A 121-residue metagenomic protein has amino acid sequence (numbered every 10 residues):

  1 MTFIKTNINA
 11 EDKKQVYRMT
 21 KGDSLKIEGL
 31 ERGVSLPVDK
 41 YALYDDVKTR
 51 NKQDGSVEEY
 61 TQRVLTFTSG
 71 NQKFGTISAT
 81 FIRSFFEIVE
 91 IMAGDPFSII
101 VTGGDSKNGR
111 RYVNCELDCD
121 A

Functional and structural regions predicted by a protein language model:
M1-G70, N108, N114-A121: OB-fold ssDNA-binding interfaces and closely related basic DNA-contact patches used across DNA replication/repair
G29-E31, I82-V101: Short nucleic-acid-contacting surface segments enriched for D/E, G, S/T with interspersed K/R
K40, M92-C115: Flexible glycine-rich surface loops and low-complexity tracts that mediate binding to linear polymers
K73-S78: A short macromolecule-binding patch
A79-F81, C119: A short beta-strand motif that forms part of the nucleic acid-binding face of small beta-barrel RNA-binding folds
